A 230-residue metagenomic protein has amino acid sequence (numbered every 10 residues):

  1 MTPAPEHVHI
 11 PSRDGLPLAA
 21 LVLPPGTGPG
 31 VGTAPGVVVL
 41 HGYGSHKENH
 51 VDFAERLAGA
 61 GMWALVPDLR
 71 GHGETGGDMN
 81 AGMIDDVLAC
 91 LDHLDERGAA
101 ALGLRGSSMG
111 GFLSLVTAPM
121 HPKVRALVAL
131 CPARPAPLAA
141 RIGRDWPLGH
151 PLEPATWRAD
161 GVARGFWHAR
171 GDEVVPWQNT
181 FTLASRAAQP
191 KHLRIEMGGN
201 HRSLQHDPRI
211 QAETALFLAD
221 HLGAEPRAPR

Functional and structural regions predicted by a protein language model:
M1-P29: N-terminal cap/lid segment of alpha/beta-hydrolase-fold proteins
Y43-E55, Q178: The serine-hydrolase catalytic nucleophile loop
N49, D78-R97: Alpha/beta-hydrolase active-site loop
L57-E74: Conserved alpha/beta-hydrolase
C90-H150: Primarily recognizes the serine-hydrolase "nucleophile elbow" in alpha/beta-hydrolase and SGNH/GDSL folds
A159-G161, F166-H168, D172: Short beta-strand/loop motif that positions the catalytic acidic residue of the alpha/beta-hydrolase fold
P176-S185: Short alpha-helix in the alpha/beta-hydrolase fold that links the catalytic acid
G199-R209: Catalytic histidine-centered segment of alpha/beta-hydrolase-like enzymes
